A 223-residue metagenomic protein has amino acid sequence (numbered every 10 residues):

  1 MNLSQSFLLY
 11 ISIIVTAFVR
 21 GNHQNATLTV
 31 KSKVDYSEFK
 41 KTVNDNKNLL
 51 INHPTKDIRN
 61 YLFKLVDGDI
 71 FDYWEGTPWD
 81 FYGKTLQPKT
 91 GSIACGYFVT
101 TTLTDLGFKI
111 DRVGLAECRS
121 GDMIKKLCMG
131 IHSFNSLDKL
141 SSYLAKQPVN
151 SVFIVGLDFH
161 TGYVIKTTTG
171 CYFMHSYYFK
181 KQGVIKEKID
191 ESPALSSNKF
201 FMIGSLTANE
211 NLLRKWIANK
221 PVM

Functional and structural regions predicted by a protein language model:
M1-Q24: Bacterial Sec-dependent N-terminal signal peptides
Q5, T102, Q147, G156 (+2 more regions): A generic structural signal for short, solvent-exposed coil/turn residues that cap or connect secondary-structure
S12, F108, S151-F153: Conserved active-site beta-strand-loop modules that form the wall/rim of enzyme catalytic pockets and either contain
N22-A116: N-terminal capping segments
S37-D45, D138-K146, N211-A218: Polar/charged alpha-helical tracts
E117-K186: ...with weaker cross-activation on analogous glycine-rich loops/strands in unrelated enzymes
K180, E187-M223: Low-complexity, Gly/Ser/Thr/Pro-rich intrinsically disordered linker/tail segments
